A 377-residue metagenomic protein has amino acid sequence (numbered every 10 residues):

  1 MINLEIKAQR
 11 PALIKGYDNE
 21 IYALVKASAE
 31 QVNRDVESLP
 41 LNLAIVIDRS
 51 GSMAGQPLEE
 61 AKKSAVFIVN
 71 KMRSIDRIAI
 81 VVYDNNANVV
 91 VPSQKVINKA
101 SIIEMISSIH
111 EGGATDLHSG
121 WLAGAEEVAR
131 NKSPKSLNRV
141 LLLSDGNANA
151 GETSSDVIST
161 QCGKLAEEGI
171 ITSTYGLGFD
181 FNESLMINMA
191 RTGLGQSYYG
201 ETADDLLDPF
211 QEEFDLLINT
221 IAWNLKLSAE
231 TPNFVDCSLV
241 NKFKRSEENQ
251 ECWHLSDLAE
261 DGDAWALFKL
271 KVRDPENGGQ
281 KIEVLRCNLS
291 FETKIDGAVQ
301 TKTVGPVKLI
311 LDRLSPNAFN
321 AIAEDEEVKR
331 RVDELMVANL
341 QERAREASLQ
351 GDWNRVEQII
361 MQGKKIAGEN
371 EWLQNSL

Functional and structural regions predicted by a protein language model:
M1, G16-D18, T220, S246-E248 (+1 more regions): A generic structural signal for short, non-catalytic loop/turn and secondary-structure boundary residues
I2-L4, C287: One face of beta-strands
E5-N224, V272-G278, E371-W372: Exposed acidic/Ser/Thr-rich ligand/metal-binding surfaces
A23-V25, R34-A44, S228-T231, V235-I366: An acidic, Ser/Thr-enriched
G368-S376: Boundary/linker segments of alpha-helical solenoid repeat arrays
